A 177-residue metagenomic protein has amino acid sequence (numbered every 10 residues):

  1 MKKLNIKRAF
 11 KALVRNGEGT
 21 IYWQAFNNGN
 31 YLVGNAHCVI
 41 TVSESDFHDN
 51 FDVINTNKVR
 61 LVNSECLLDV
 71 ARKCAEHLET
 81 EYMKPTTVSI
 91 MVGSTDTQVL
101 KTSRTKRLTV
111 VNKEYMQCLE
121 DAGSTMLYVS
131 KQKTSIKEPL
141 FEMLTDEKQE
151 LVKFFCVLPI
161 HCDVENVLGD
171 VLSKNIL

Functional and structural regions predicted by a protein language model:
M1-L177: DNA polymerase processivity clamps
